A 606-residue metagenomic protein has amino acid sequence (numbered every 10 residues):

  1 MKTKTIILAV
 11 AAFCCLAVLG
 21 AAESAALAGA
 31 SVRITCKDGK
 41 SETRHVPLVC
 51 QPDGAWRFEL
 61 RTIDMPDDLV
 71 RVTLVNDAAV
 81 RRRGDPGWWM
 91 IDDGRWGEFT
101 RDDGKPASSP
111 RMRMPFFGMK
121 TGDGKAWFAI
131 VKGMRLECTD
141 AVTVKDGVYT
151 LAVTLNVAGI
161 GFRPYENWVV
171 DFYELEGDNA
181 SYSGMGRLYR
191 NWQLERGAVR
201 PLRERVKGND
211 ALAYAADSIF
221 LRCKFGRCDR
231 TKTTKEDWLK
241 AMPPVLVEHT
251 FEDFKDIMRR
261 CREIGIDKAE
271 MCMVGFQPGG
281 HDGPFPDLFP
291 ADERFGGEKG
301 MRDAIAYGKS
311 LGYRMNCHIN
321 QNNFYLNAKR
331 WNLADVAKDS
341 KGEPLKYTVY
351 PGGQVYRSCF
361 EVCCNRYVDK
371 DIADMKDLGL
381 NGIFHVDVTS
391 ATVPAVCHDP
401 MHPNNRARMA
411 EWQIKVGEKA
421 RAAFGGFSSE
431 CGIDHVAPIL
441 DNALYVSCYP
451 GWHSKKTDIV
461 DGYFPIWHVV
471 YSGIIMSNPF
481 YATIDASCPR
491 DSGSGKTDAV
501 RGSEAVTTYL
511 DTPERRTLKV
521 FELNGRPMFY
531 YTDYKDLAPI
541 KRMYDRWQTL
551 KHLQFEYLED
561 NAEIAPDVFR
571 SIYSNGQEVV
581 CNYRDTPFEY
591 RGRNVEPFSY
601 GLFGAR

Functional and structural regions predicted by a protein language model:
M1-T5: Positively charged n-region of N-terminal signal peptides that target proteins for export
A9-A17: Bacterial N-terminal signal peptides
A22-M271, F276, E293, L311-R314 (+2 more regions): Carbohydrate-recognition beta-sandwich/jelly-roll modules in extracellular/periplasmic carbohydrate-active proteins
T62-D64, M119, M134, V142 (+6 more regions): Hydrophobic, Leu/Ile/Phe/Ala-enriched alpha-helical segments that form helix-helix packing faces
A78, Q321-N323, I433: Short beta-alpha junction loops
F117, K125-F128, G280-H281, N327-A328 (+2 more regions): Short Asp/Glu-rich motifs
E137-T139, A152-T154, I160-Y182, T231 (+4 more regions): Active-site-proximal substrate-binding groove within the catalytic cores of carbohydrate-active enzymes
S218-D369, D377-H385, S390-M401: Aromatic-lined carbohydrate-binding/catalytic grooves of carbohydrate-active enzymes
